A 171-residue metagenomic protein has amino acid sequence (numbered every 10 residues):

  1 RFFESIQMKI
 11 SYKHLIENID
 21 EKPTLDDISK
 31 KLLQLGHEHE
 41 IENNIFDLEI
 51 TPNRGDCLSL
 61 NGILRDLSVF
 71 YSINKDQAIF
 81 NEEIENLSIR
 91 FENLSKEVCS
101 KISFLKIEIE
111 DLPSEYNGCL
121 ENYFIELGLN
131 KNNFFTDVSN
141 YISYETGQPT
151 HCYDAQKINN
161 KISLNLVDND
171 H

Functional and structural regions predicted by a protein language model:
F2-F3: Aromatic (phenylalanine/tyrosine) cluster motif
I6-H171: RNA/tRNA-interacting regions in translation and RNA-turnover enzymes
